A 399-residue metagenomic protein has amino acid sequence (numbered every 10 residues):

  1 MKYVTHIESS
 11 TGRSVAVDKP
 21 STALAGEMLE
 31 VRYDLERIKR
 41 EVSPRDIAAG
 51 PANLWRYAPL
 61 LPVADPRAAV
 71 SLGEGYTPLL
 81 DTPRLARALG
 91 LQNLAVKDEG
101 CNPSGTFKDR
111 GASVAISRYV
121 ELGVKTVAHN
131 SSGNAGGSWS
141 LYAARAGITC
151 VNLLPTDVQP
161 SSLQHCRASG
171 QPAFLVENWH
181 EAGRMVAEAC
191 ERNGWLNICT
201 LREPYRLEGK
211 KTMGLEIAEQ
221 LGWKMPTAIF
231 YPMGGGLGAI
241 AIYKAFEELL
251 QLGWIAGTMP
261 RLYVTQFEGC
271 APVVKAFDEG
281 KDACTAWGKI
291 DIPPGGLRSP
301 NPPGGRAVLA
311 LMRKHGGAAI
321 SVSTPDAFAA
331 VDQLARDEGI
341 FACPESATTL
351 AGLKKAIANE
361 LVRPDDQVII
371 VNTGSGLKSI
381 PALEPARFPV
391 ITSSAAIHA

Functional and structural regions predicted by a protein language model:
M1-A399: PLP-dependent amino-acid enzyme catalytic core
